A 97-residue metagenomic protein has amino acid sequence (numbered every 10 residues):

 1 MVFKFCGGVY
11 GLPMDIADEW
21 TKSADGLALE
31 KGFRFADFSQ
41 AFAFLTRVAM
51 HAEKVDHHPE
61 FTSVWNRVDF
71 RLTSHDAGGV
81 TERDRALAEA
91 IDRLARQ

Functional and structural regions predicted by a protein language model:
C6-L27: Short aromatic-glycine-(Arg/Gly/Cys) micro-motifs in beta-strand/loop hairpins
G8-G11, A43-H51: Short amphipathic alpha-helix segments
A28-A36: Short, well-ordered beta-strand elements within core beta-sheets of diverse protein domains
Q40, T46-A49, F61, F70: Ser/Thr-rich, low-complexity intrinsically disordered terminal regions
A49-H57, I91-R96: A common structural junction motif
K54-D69: Amphipathic, hydrophobic secondary-structure cores in small proteins
F70-R96: C-terminal structural segments of small proteins and small subunits
